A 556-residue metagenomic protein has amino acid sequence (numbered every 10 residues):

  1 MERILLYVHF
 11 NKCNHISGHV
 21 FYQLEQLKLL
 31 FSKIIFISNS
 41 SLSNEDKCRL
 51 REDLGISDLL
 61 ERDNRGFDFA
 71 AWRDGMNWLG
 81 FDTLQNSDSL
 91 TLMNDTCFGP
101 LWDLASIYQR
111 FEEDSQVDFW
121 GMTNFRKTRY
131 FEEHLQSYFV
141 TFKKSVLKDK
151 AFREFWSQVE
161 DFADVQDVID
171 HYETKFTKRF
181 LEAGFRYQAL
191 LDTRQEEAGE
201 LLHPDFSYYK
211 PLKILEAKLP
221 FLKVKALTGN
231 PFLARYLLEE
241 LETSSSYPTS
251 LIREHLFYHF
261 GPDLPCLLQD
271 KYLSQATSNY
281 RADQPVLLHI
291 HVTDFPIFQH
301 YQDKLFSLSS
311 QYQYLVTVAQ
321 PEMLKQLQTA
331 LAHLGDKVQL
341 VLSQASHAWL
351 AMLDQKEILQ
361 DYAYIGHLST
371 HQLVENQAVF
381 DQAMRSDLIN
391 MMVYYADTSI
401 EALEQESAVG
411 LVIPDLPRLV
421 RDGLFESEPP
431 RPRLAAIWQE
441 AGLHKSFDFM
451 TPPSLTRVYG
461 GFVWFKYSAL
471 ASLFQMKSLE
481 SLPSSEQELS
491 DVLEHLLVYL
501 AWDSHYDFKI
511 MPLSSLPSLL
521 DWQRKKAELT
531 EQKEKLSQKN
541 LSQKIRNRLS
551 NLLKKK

Functional and structural regions predicted by a protein language model:
M1-K556: ER/Golgi luminal nucleotide-sugar-dependent glycosyltransferases, focusing on the catalytic module
